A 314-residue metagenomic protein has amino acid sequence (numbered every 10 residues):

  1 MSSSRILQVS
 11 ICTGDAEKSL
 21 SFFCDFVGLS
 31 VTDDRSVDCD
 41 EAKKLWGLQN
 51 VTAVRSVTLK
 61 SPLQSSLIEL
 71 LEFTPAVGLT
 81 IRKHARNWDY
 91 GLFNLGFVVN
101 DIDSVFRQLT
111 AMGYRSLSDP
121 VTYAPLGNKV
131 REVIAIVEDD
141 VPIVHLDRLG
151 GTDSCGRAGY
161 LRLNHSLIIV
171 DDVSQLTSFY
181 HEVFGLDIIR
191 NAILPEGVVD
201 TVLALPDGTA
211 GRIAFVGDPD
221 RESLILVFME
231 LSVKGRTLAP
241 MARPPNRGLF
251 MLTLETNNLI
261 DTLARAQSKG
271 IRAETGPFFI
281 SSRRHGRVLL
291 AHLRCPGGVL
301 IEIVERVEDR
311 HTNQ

Functional and structural regions predicted by a protein language model:
M1-L20, F26, S30-D33, Y90-F97 (+4 more regions): N-terminal beta-strand motif that seeds the catalytic metal site of vicinal oxygen chelate
R5-G14, A53-P75, T80-L109, R131-I136 (+5 more regions): Vicinal oxygen chelate
L7, S19, A85-N87, Y114-L117 (+4 more regions): Catalytic cores of nucleotide-enabled group-transfer and carboxylate-activating enzymes in metabolic and assembly-line
C12-S65, S104, A111, T122-N128 (+4 more regions): Core segments of cupin and vicinal oxygen chelate
D40-K44, V77-R82, G150-S154, E196-T201 (+1 more regions): A short, acidic/glycine-rich surface segment
E69-F73, E132-C155: Short, structured interface segments
G91, Y114-A135, T152, L163: Long, hydrophobic, well-ordered secondary-structure blocks that form the structural core and pocket-lining surfaces
